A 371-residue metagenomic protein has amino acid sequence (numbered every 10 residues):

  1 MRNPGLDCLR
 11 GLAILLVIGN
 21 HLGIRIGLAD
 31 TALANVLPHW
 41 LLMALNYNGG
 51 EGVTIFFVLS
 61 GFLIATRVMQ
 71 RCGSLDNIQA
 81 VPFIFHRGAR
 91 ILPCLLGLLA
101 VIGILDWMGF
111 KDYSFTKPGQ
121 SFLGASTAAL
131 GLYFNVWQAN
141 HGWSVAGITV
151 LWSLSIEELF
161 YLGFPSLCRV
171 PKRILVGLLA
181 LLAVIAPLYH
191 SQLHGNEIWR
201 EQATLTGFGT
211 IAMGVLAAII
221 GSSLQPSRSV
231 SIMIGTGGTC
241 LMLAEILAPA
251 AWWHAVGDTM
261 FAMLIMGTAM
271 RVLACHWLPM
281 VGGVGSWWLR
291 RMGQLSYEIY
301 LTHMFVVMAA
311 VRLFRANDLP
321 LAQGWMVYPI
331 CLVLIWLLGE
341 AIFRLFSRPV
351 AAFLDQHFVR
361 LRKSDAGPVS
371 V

Functional and structural regions predicted by a protein language model:
M1-G5, L12-L15, G19-G49, A65-P82 (+6 more regions): Alpha-helical transmembrane segments in multi-pass integral membrane proteins
N3-P4, S74-L96, D112-F122, I156-G163 (+1 more regions): Membrane-interfacial loop-to-helix junctions in multi-pass inner-membrane proteins
L6-I18, I55-S60, R87, I91-G97 (+4 more regions): Conserved beta-strand->loop/alpha-helix structural units within folded catalytic cores of enzymes with alpha/beta
V36-L42, L92-L95, L99-L154, P187-G195 (+1 more regions): Membrane-interface helix-loop-helix regions
I55, V150-W152, E298: Glycine/small-residue-rich pyrophosphate-binding loop that anchors the diphosphate of NDP-sugar donors
L59-V68, D106, F110, E158-L159: Transmembrane alpha-helical segments in integral membrane proteins
G131, F160, F164, A310-V311: Amphipathic, well-packed alpha-helical segments that form the structural scaffold of globular domains
G177-H194, W199-E201: Active-site core of metal-dependent hydrolases
